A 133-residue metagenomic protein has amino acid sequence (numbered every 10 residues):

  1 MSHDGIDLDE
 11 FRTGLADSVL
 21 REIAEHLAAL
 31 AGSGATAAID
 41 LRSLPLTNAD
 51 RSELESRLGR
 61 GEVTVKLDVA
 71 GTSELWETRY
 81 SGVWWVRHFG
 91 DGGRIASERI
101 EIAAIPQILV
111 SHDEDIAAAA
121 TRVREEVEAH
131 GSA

Functional and structural regions predicted by a protein language model:
M1-E53: N-terminal domain-onset segments
I23, I39-L41, V65, V86 (+1 more regions): Generic structural hydrophobic/aromatic packing signal, biased to beta-strands
A31-S33, R57-L58, T78, G92: A generic structural signal for short, solvent-exposed coil/turn residues that cap or connect secondary-structure
S33-P45, V63-T72, S132-A133: Short glycine-rich, low-complexity/disordered patches
A49-G82: Amphipathic, interaction-prone secondary-structure segments
S73-A133: Helix-rich interaction surfaces within compact, conserved domain-sized segments that mediate assembly or partner
